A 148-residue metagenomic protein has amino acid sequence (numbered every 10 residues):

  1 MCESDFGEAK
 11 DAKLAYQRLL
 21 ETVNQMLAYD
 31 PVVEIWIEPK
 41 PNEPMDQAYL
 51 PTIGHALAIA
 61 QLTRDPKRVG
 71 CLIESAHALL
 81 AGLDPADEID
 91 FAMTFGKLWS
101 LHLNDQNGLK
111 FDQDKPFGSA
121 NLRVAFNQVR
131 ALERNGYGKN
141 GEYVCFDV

Functional and structural regions predicted by a protein language model:
M1-G70, L80: Active-site acidic/histidine proton-transfer and metal-coordination neighborhood in alpha/beta enzyme cores
Y16, L50-G54, P85-E88, G118-A125: Charged helix-capping and loop-helix junction motifs
N24-V32, A60-P66, E88-L98, R130-K139: Acidic (Asp/Glu)-rich catalytic clusters
P41, H77, G108: Short, glycine/acidic-enriched loop or turn micro-motifs at the edges of active sites
A56, E74, L101: Conserved, mostly hydrophobic/aromatic
L80-N107, Q113-D114, F146: A short alpha/beta connector and helix-capping loop motif
N140-V148: Short acidic/histidine-rich active-site segments
